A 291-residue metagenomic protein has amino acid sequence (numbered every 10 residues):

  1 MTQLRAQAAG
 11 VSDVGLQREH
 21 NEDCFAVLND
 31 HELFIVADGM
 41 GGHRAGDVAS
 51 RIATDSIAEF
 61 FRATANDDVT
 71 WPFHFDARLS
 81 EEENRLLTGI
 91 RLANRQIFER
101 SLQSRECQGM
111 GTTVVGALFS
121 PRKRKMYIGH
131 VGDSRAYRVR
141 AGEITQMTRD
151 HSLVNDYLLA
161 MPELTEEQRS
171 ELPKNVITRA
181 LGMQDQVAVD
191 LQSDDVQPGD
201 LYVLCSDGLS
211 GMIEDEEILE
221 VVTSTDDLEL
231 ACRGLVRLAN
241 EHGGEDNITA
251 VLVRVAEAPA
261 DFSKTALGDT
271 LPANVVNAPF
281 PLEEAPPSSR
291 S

Functional and structural regions predicted by a protein language model:
M1-S291: PP2C/PPM-type serine/threonine phosphatase catalytic domain
